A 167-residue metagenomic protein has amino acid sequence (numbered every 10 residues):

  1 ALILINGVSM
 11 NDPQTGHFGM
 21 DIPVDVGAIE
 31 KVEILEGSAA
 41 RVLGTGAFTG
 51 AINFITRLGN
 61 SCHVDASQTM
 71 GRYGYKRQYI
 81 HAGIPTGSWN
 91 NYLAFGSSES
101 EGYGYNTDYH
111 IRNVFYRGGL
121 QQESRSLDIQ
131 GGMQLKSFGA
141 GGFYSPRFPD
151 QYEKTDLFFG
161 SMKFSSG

Functional and structural regions predicted by a protein language model:
A1, N60-V64, K76-Q78, G87-N91 (+2 more regions): Outer-envelope beta-barrel architecture signal
V8-E36, I55: Short acidic/polar hinge/loop motifs at secondary-structure boundaries that mediate gating or recognition
M20, F48-G50, C62-V64, K76-I80 (+2 more regions): Hydrophobic, lipid-facing positions within transmembrane beta-strands of outer-membrane proteins
D21-P23, M70-R72, G83, Y105-N113 (+2 more regions): Replace "Gram-negative outer membrane beta-barrel proteins" with "bacterial and organellar outer membrane beta-barrel
G50-A51, T56-I84, A94-T107: Short strand-turn segments of transmembrane beta-barrel domains in outer membranes, especially the first one or two
T56, G83-T86, G119-Q122, F164-S166: Residue-level signature of outer-membrane beta-barrel architecture
D65-T69, Y92-G96, G119, D128-G132 (+1 more regions): Transmembrane beta-strands of outer-membrane beta-barrel proteins
S100-I111, R125-G167: Flexible loop and strand-edge segments within Gram-negative outer membrane beta-barrel domains
